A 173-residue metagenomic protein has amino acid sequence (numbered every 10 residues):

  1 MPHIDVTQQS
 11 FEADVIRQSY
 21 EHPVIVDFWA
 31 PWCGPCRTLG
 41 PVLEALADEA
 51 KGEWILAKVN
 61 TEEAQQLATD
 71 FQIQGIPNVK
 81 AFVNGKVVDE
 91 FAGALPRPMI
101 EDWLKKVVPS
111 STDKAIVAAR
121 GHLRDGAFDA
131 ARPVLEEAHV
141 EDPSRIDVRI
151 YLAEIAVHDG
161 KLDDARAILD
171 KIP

Functional and structural regions predicted by a protein language model:
M1-K51, Q65-Q66, Q72, I76-N78 (+1 more regions): Proteins that catalyze or organize thiol-disulfide redox chemistry and the adjacent proteostasis machinery handling
T61-E62: Conserved SAM/SAH-binding loop
